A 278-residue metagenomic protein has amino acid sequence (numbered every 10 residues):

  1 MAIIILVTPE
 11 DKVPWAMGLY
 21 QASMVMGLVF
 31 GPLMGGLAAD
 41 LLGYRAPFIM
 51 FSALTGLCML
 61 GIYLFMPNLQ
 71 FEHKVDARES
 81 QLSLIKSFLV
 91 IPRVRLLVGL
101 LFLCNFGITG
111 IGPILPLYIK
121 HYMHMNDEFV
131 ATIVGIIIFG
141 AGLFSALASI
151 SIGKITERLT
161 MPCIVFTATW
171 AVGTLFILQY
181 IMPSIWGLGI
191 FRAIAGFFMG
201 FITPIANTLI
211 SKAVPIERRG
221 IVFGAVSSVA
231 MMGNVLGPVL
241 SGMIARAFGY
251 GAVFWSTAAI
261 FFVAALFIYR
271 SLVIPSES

Functional and structural regions predicted by a protein language model:
M1-M24: Cytoplasmic helix-loop-helix junction between adjacent transmembrane helices in 12-TM secondary transporters
M1-T8, F201-V214: Intracellular juxtamembrane helix-capping segments at the cytosolic ends of symmetry-related transmembrane helices
S52, C163-I177: Structural signature of the two symmetry-related core transmembrane helices
L54-E72, F267-L272: C-terminal membrane-cytosol helix-exit motif in multi-pass small-molecule transporters
N68-V98: Juxtamembrane intracellular "pre-TM" segments in multi-pass secondary transporters
I91-G110, A193: Pair of pore-lining "gating" transmembrane helices in MFS-fold secondary transporters
I114-A131: Short amphipathic helix-loop junctions that connect adjacent transmembrane helices in Major Facilitator Superfamily/SLC
A148-T160: Helix-to-loop junctions at the C-terminal end of transmembrane segments in multipass secondary transporters
